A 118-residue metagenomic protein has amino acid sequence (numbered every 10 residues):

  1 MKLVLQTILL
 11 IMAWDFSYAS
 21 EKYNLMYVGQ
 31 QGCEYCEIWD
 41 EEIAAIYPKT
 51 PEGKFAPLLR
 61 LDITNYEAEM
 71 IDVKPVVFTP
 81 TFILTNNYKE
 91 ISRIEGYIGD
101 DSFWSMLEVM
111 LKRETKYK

Functional and structural regions predicted by a protein language model:
M1-L9: Sec-dependent signal peptide recognition, specifically the positively charged N-region followed immediately by
D15-E21: Sec/Tat signal peptide C-region and signal peptidase I cleavage site
E21-Q31: Short active-site neighborhood of thiol/selenol oxidoreductases, capturing the structured segment around
V28, P51-A68: Thiol-based oxidoreductase modules, predominantly thioredoxin-like and allied folds used for disulfide exchange
G29-Y35, F78: Short pre-active-site segment immediately N-terminal to redox-active cysteine/selenocysteine motifs in thiol-based
C36-E52: Typically the conserved alpha-helix immediately C-terminal to a functionally engaged Cys/Sec in thioredoxin-like
F78-R93: A short, hydrophobic beta-strand/beta-hairpin element that forms part of a small beta-sheet core
G99-K118: Thiol-/selenol-based redox modules, centered on thioredoxin-like and closely related oxidoreductase domains
